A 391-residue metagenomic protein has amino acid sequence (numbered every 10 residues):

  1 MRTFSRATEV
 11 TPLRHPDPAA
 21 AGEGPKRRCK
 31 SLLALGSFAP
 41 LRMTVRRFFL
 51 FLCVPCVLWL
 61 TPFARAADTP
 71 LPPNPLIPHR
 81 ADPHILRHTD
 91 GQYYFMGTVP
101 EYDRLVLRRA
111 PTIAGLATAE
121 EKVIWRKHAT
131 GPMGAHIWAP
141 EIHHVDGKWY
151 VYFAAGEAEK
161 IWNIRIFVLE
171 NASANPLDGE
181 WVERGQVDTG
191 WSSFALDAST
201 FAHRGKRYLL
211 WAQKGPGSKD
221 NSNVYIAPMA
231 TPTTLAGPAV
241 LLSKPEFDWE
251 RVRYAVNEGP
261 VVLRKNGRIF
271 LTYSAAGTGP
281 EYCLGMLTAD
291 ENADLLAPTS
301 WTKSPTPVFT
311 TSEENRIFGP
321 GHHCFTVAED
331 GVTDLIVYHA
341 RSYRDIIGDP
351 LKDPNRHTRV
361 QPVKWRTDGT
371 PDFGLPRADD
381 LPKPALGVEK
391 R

Functional and structural regions predicted by a protein language model:
R2, A7-E9, P16, G22-S31 (+2 more regions): A cross-taxon signal for low-complexity, glycine/charged-rich
T3, T11-P12, S31, P75 (+2 more regions): Residues at the start of alpha-helices and the adjacent loop-to-helix junctions
S5, T11-L13, A64, P78 (+1 more regions): Short linear motifs centered on Gly/Pro in flexible linkers and helix caps
R14-P16, R27-C29, P78, P228-T231: Solvent-exposed, well-ordered amphipathic alpha-helical segments that flank/support binding or catalytic loops
L50-D68: Hydrophobic alpha-helical targeting segments used for export or membrane insertion
A66-R391: Carbohydrate-active catalytic/glycan-binding domains of CAZyme proteins, especially the secreted or lumenal ectodomains
